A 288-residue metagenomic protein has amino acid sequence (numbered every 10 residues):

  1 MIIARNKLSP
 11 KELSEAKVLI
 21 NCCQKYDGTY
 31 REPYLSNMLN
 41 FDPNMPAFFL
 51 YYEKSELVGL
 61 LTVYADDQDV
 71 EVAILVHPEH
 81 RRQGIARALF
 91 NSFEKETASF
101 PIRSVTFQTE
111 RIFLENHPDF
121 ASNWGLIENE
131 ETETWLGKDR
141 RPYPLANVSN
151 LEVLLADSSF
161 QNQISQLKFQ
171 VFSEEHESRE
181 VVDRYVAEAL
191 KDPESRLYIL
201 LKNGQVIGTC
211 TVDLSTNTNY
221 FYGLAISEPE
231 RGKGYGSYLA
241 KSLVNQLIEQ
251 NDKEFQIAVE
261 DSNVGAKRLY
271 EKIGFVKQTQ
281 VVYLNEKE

Functional and structural regions predicted by a protein language model:
M1-L35, A146-E177: Short amphipathic alpha-helix that is part of the acyltransferase structural core
Q24, R31-T97, E110-R111, C210-N219: Conserved donor-binding loop and adjoining core beta-sheet/short helix segment in diverse acyl/aminoacyl transferases
D66-D67, P78-S149, L284-E286: Acyl-donor-binding surface of acyltransferase catalytic domains
V72-I74, V105-T109, F221, F255-V259: Conserved hydrophobic beta-strand within the GNAT/NAT acetyltransferase core sheet that lines the active-site cleft
A73-Q83, L224-G232, E260: A short, internal acetyl-CoA/4′-phosphopantetheine-binding micro-motif in the GNAT/acyltransferase core
R82-K95, I226, G232-E249, K267-K272: Conserved acetyl-CoA-binding loop-helix of GNAT-fold acetyltransferases
E130-F160, K253, A258-V264, V276-E288: C-terminal "cap" of GNAT-fold acetyltransferases
K168-T211, S215: A mid-sequence, solvent-exposed acidic-amphipathic segment
